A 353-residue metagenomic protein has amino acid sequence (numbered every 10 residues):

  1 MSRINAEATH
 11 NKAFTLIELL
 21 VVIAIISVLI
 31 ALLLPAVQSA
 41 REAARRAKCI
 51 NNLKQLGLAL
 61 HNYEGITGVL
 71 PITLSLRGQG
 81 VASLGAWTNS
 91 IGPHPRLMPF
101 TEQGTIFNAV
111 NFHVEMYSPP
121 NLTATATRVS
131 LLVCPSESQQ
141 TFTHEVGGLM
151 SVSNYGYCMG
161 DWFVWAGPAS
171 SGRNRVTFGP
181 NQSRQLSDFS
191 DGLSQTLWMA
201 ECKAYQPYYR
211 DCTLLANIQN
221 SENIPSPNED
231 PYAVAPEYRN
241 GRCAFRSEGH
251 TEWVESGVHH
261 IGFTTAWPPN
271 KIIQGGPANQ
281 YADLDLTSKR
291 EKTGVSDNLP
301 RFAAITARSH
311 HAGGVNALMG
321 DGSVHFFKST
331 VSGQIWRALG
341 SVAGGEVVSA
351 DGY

Functional and structural regions predicted by a protein language model:
M1-L16, G78-G80: N-terminal leader/signal peptides at the extreme start of proteins
I4, A24, V28-A31, P35-Q38 (+1 more regions): Amphipathic, alpha-helical segments enriched in basic
I4-A6, N11, L29, L34 (+3 more regions): N-terminal cationic amphipathic segment used for targeting or macromolecule association
N11-R45, Q55: N-terminal single-pass transmembrane signal-anchor helix
S39-Y353: Internal low-complexity, small-residue/proline-rich segments
